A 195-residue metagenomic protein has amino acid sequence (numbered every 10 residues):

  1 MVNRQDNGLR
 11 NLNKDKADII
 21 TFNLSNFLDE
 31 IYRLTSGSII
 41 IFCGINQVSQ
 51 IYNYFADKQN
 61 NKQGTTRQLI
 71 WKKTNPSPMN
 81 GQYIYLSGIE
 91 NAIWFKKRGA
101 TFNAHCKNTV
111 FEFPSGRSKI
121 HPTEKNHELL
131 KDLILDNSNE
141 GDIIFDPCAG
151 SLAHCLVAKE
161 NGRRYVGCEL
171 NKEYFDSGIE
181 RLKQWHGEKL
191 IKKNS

Functional and structural regions predicted by a protein language model:
M1-G167, N171-D176: Core catalytic lobe of class I
I179-S195: S-adenosyl-L-methionine
